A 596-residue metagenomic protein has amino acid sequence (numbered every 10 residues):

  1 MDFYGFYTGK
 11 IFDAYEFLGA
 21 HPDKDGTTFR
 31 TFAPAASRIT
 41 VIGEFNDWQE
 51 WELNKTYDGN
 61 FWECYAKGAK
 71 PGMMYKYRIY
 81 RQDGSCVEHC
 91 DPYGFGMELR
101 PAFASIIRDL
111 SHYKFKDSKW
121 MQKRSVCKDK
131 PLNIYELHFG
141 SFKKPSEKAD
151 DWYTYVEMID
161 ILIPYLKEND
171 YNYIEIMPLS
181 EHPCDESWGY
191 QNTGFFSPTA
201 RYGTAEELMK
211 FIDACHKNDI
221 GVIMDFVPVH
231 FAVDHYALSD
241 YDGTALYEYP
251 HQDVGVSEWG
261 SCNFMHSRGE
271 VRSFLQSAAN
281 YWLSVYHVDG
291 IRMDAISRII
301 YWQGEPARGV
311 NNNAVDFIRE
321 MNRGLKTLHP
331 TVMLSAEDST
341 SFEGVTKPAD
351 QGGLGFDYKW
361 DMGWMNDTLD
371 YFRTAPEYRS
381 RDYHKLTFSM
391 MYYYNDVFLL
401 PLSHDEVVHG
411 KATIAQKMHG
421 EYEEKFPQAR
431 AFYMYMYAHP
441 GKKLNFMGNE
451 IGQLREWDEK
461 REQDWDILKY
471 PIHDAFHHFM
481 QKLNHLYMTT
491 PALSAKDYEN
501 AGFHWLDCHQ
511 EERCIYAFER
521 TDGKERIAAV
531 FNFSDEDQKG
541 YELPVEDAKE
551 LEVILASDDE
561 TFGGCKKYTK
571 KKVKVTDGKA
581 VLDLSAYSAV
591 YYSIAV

Functional and structural regions predicted by a protein language model:
M1-T28, W48, T56-E136, S141-D150 (+3 more regions): The feature marks proteins involved in alpha-glucan
F29-F32, I39-V41, F533-E550: Surface-exposed beta-strand/loop patches in extracellular or lumenal glycoproteins
T31, Y77, L137, L166 (+10 more regions): Conserved, mostly hydrophobic/aromatic
P71-M73, K570-V596: C-terminal beta-strand-rich structural cap/linker in extracellular carbohydrate-active enzymes
G96-S141, Y165, R373-R430, M436 (+2 more regions): Glycine-rich phosphate/pyrophosphate-binding loop and adjacent beta-alpha nucleotide/cofactor-binding cores
W120-D129, H138-V288, R292-V310: Substrate-binding/active-site clefts of carbohydrate-active enzymes
H287-D289, G304-K460, M488, S494 (+2 more regions): Conserved alpha/beta catalytic core and glycan-binding cleft of carbohydrate-active enzymes
L468, I472-F476, L483-H485, E542-V573: C-terminal accessory region downstream of the catalytic core in glycan-modifying enzymes
